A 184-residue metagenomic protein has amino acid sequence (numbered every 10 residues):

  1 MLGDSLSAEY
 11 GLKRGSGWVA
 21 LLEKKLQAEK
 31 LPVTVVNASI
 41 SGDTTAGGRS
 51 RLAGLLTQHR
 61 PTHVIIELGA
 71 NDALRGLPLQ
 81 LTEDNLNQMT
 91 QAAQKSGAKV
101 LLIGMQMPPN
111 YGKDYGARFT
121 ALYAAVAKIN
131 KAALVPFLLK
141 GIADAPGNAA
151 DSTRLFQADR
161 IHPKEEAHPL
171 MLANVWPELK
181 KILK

Functional and structural regions predicted by a protein language model:
M1-S41, R51-R60: Serine-esterase "nucleophile elbow" of acetyl-processing enzymes
G11, V36-T45, A73-L77, R160: Acidic/histidine-rich helix-loop elements that form or flank divalent-metal/phosphate-binding sites at the catalytic
L31, R49-K184: Alpha-helical cap/lid subdomain in secreted, periplasmic, or secretory-pathway luminal O-acyl-processing enzymes
